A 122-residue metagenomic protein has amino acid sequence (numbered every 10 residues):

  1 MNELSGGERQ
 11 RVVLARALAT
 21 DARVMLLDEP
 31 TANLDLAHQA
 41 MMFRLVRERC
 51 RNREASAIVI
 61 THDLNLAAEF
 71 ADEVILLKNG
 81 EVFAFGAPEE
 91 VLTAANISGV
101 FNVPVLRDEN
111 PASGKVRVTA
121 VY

Functional and structural regions predicted by a protein language model:
M1-L4, E8: Conserved ABC ATPase signature
D21: Conserved catalytic motifs of ABC-family nucleotide-binding domains
M25-E29: Catalytic Walker B motif of ABC-type/P-loop ATPase nucleotide-binding domains
A40-R53: Helical segment within the ABC ATPase nucleotide-binding domain
A67-E69: A short, surface-exposed alpha-helical micro-motif characterized by mixed small hydrophobic and charged/polar residues
S98-Y122: ABC ATPase nucleotide-binding domains
